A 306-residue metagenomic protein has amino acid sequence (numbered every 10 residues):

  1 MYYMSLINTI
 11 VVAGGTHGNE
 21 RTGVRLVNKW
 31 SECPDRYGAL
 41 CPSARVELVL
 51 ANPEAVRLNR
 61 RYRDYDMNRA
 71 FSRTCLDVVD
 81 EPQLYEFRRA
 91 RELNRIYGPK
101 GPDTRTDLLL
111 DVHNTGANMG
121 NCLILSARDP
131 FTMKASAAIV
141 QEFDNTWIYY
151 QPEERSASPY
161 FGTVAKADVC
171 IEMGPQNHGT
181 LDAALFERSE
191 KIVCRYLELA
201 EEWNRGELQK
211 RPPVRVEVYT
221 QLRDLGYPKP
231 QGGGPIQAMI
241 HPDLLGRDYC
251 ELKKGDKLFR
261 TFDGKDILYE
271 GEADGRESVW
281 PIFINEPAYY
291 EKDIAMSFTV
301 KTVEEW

Functional and structural regions predicted by a protein language model:
M1-W306: Structured catalytic-domain cores with a bias toward divalent-metal coordination
